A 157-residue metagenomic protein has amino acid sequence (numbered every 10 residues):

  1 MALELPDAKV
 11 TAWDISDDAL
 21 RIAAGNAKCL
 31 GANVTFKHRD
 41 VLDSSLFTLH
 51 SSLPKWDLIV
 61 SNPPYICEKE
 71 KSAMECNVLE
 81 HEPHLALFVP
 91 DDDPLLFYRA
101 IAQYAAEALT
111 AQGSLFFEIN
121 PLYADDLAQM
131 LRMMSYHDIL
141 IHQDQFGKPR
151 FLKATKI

Functional and structural regions predicted by a protein language model:
M1-K71, A100: Conserved SAM/SAH cofactor-binding pocket of Class I
L5, G31, E82, T110 (+1 more regions): Short, well-ordered coil/turn elements that cap or connect secondary structure elements
N62, H81, E118: Alpha/beta-hydrolase-fold catalytic nucleophile elbow
Y65-L96: Mobile active-site "lid"/loop adjacent to the S-adenosyl-L-methionine
K69, K156-I157: Short loop segments at secondary-structure junctions
D91-T155: Conserved Class I SAM-dependent methyltransferase catalytic core
